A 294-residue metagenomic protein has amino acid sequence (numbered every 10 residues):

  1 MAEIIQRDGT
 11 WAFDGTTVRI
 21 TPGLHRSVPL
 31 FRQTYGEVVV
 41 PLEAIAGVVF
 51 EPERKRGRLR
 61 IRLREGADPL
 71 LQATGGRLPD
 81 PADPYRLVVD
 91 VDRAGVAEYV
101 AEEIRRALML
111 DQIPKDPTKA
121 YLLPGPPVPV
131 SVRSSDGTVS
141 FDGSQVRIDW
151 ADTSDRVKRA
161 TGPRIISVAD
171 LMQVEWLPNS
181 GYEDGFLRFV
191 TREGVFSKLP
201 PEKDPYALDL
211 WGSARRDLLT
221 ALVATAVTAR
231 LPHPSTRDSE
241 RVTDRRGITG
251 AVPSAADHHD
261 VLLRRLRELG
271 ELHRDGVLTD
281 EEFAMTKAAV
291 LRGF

Functional and structural regions predicted by a protein language model:
M1-R19, R32-D136, A160-R265: Acidic, Ser/Thr- and proline-rich intrinsically disordered linker/docking segments of eukaryotic scaffolds
V18-T21, V146-W150: Short hydrophobic/aromatic-rich beta-strand segments that constitute the beta-sheet cores of beta-sandwich/beta-barrel
L24, E65-A67, Q145: Short, flexible active-site-adjacent loop segments at beta-strand->alpha-helix junctions, enriched in small/polar
R26-R32, S154-R159: Flexible, membrane-facing loop/turn or short amphipathic-helix motifs that contact lipid bilayers or gate lipid-binding
T138-S140, Q145: Polyanion-binding surfaces on beta-sheet-dominated domains and ring/shell assemblies
G250-F294: N-terminal J-domain/J-like co-chaperone modules of DnaJ/Hsp40 proteins
